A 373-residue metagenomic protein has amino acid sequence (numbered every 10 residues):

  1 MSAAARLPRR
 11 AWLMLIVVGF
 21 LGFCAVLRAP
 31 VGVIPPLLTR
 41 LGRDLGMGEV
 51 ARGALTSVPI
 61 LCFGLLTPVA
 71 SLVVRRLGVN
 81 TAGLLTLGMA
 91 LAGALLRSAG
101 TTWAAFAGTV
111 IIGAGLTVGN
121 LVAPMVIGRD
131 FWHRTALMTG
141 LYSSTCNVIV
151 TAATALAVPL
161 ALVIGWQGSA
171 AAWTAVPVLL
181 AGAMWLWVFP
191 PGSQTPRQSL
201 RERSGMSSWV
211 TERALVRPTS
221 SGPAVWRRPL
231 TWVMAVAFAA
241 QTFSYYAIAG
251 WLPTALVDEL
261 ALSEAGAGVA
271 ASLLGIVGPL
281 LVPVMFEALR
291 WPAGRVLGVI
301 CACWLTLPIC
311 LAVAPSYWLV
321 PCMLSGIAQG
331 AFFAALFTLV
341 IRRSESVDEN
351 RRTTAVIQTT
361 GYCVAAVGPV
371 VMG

Functional and structural regions predicted by a protein language model:
S2-R10, F189-M234: Juxtamembrane intracellular "pre-TM" segments in multi-pass secondary transporters
I34-P35, P229-S272, P279: Extracytoplasmic gate region of multi-pass secondary transporters
L65-W103: Conserved MFS/SLC helix-loop-helix module at the cytosolic interface between two early adjacent transmembrane helices
L66-G78, L280-A293: Helix-to-loop junctions at the C-terminal end of transmembrane segments in multipass secondary transporters
T102, H133-R134, L141-G192: Helix-loop-helix hairpin linking two adjacent transmembrane segments in secondary transporters
V110-S144: Cytoplasmic helix-loop-helix junction between adjacent transmembrane helices in 12-TM secondary transporters
P292-L336: C-terminal transmembrane helical hairpin of 12-TM major facilitator-type secondary transporters
V347-G373: A late C-terminal transmembrane helix in Major Facilitator Superfamily
